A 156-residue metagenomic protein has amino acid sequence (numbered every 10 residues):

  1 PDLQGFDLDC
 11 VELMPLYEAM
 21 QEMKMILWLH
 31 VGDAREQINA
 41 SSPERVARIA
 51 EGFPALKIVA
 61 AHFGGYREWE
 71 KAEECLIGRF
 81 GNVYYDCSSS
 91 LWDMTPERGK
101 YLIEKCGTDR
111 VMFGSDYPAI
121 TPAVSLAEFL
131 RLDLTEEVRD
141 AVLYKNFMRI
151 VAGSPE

Functional and structural regions predicted by a protein language model:
P1-D7: The substrate-binding groove and active-site-proximal loops of carbohydrate-active enzymes, especially glycoside
D7-M112: Catalytic pocket-lining loop regions of alpha/beta-barrel enzymes, especially the amidohydrolase/enolase/GH5 lineages
G65, P118-A119: Short glycine-enriched loops at secondary-structure junctions
K105-M112, A119-E156: Mid-to-C-terminal alpha-helical segments outside catalytic/metal-binding sites
